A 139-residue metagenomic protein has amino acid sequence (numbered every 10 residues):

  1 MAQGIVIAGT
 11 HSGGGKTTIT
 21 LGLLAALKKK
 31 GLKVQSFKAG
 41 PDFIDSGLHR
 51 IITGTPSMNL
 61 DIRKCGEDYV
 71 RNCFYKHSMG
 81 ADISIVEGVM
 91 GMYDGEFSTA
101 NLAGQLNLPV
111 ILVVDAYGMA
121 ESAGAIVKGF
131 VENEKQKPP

Functional and structural regions predicted by a protein language model:
A2-G14, T18, L24-L106, V114-P138: ATP-dependent carboxylate-amine ligase catalytic core
